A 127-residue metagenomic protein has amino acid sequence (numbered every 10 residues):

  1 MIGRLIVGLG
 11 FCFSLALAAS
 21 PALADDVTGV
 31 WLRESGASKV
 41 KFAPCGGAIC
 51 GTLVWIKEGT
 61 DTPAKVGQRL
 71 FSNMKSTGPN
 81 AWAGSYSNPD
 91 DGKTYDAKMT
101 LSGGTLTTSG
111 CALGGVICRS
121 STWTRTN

Functional and structural regions predicted by a protein language model:
M1-L9: Bacterial N-terminal signal peptides that target proteins for export
G10-C12, A22: Cleavable N-terminal signal peptides
L17-A24: Sec/Tat signal peptide C-region and signal peptidase I cleavage site
A24-D26, N80, S102-G104: A short, compositionally biased
V27-A97, S121: Central antiparallel beta-sheet cores of small beta-barrel/beta-sandwich binding domains
D96-R119: Short, exposed beta-strand-loop hairpins at the edges of beta-sheets in extracellular/periplasmic proteins
T126-N127: Short, solvent-exposed mixed-charge patches
